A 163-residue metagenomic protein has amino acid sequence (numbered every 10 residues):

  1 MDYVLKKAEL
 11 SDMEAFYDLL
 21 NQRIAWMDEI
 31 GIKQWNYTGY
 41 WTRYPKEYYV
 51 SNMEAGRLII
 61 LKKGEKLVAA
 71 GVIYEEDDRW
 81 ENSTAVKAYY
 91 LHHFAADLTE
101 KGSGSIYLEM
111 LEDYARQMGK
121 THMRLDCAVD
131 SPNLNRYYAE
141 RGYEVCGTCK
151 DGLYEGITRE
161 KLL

Functional and structural regions predicted by a protein language model:
M1-E14: Conserved N-terminal entry element of GNAT/NAT acetyltransferase domains
I24-Y48: Conserved GNAT-fold acetyl-CoA-binding loop/helix
P45-I60: A short helix-loop-beta-strand connector motif used in the catalytic cores of GNAT acetyltransferases and, in some
I60, K66-E76, Y90: Conserved beta-strand in the GNAT
H92-G102, A128: A short, internal acetyl-CoA/4′-phosphopantetheine-binding micro-motif in the GNAT/acyltransferase core
K101-D113, R136-E140: Conserved acetyl-CoA-binding loop-helix of GNAT-fold acetyltransferases
A115-C127: Conserved GNAT acetyl-CoA-binding A-motif
L125-N135, D151-Y154: Conserved beta-strand-loop-alpha-helix junction that forms the acyl-donor binding cleft
